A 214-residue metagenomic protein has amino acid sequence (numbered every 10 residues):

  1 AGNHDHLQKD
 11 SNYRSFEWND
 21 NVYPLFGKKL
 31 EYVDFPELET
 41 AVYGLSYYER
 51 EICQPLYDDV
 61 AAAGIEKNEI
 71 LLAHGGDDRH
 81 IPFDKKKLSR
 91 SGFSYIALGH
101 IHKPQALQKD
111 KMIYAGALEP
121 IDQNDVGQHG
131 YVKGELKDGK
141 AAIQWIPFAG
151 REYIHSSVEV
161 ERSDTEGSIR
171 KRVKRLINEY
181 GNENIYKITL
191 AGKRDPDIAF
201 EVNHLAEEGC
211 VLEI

Functional and structural regions predicted by a protein language model:
A1-G130: His/Asp/Glu-rich metal-coordinating catalytic cores of metallo-dependent phosphodiesterases/hydrolases acting on
L136: Eukaryote-biased recognition of electropositive, low-complexity segments and basic polyanion/acidic-motif-binding
K140-I214: Accessory, non-catalytic peripheral segments of nucleic-acid enzymes
